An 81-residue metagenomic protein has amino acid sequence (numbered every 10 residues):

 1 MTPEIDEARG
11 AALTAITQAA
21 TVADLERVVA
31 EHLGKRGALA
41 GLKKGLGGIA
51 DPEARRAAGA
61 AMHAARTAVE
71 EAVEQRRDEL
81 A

Functional and structural regions predicted by a protein language model:
M1-A81: N-terminal alpha-helical targeting/anchoring segments
